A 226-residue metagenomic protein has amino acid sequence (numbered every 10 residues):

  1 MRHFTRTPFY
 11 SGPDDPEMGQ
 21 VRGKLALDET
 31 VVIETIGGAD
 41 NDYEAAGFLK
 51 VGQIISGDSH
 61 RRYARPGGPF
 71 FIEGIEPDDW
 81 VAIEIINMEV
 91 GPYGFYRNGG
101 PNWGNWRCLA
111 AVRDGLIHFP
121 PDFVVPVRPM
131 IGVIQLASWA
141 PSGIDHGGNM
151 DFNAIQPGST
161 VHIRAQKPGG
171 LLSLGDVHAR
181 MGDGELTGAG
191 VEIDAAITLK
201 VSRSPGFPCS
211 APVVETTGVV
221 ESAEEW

Functional and structural regions predicted by a protein language model:
M1-D58: N-terminal, Lys/Arg-enriched amphipathic/low-complexity engagement segments that precede the first folded domain
S11-Q20, A64-F70, D145-M150: Short alpha-helix capping/helix-loop boundary micro-motifs
G38-K50, M88-N98, G169-R180: Short, Lys/Arg- and Gly-enriched loop/turn segments at beta-strand edges
A64-R65, N87-P157, H162: Intrinsically disordered, low-complexity linker/loop segments enriched in Gly/Pro and charged/polar residues
P129-W226: Conserved mixed alpha/beta catalytic, RNA-binding, or beta-rich assembly cores of soluble enzyme, regulatory
